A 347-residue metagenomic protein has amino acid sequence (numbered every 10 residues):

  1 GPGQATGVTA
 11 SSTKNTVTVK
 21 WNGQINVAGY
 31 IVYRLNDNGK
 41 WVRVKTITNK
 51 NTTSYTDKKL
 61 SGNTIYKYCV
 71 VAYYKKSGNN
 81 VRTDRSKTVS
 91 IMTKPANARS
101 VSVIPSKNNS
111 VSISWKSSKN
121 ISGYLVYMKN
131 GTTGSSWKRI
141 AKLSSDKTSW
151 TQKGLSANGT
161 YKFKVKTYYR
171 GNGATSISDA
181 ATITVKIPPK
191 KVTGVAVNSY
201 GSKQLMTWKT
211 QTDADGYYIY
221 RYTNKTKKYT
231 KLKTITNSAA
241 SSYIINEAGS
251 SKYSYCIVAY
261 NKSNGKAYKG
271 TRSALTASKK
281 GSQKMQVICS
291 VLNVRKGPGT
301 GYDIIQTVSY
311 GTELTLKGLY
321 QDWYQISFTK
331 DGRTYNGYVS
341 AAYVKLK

Functional and structural regions predicted by a protein language model:
G1-I25, G62, N80-K119, A157 (+2 more regions): Pro/Thr/Ser/Gly-rich low-complexity, intrinsically disordered linker/stalk tracts
S11-T18, N49-S54, P105-S112, S144-T151 (+3 more regions): Ser/Thr- and Asn-enriched, surface-exposed coil loops between beta-strands
Q24-A28, S118-S122, Q211-D215, V287-S290 (+1 more regions): Short proline/glycine-enriched turn/loop motifs at strand-loop junctions of beta-rich domains
I31-S61, L125-S156, Y218-G249: Recognizes extended acidic, P/S/T-rich segments that occur within or adjacent to Ig-like beta-sandwich modules
Y33-D37, Y73, Y127-G131, K166-Y168 (+4 more regions): Predominantly extracellular/luminal cell-surface or secreted proteins
D57-S77, Q152-G173, I245-G265: Beta-strand-rich modules
A277-N293, T307-Y310, G318-Y320, K345-K347: SH3-family beta-barrel domains
Q306-K345: SH3/SH3-like beta-barrel superfamily modules
